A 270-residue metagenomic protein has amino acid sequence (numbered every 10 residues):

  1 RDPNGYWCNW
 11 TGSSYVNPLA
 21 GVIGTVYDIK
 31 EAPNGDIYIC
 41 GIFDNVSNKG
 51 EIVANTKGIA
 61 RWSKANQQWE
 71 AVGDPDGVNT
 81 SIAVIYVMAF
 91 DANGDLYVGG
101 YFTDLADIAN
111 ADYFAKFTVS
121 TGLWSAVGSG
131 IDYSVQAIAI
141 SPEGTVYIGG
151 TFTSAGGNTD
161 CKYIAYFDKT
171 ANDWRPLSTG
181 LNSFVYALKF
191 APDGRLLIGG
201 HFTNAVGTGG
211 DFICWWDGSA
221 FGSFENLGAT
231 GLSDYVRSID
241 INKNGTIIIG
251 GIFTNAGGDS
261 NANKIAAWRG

Functional and structural regions predicted by a protein language model:
R1-G270: Extracytoplasmic surface signature
